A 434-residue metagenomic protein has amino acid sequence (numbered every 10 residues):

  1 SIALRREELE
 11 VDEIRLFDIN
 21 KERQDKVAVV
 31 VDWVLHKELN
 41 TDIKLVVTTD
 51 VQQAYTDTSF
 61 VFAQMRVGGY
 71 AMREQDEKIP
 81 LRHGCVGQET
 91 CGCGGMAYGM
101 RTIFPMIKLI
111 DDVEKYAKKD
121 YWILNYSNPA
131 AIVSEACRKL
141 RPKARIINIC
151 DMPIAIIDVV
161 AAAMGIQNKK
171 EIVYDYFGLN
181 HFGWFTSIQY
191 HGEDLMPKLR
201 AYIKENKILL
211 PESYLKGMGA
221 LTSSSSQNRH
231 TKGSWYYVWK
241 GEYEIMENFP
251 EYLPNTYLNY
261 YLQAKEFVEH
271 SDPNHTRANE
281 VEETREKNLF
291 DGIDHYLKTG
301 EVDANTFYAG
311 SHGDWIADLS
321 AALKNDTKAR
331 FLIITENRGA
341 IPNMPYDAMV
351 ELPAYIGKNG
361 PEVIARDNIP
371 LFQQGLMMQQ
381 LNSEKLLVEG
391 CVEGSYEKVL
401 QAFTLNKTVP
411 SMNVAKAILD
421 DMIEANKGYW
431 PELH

Functional and structural regions predicted by a protein language model:
L4-N40: Glycine-rich phosphate-binding loop and adjoining beta1-alpha1-beta2 segment of Rossmann-like nucleotide-binding folds
D12-E13, K44, R145: Residues at the starts of beta-strands that form the adenosine-phosphate
K44-T56: Short acidic low-complexity segments
Y55-M65: N-terminal Rossmann-like NAD(P) cofactor-binding module of classical short-chain dehydrogenase/reductase
V67, A71-R141: Rossmann-fold NAD(P)-binding glycine/threonine-rich loop
W122-M196: Rossmann-fold dinucleotide-binding core
G165-H434: Long, compositionally biased stretches enriched for glycine and/or charged residues
